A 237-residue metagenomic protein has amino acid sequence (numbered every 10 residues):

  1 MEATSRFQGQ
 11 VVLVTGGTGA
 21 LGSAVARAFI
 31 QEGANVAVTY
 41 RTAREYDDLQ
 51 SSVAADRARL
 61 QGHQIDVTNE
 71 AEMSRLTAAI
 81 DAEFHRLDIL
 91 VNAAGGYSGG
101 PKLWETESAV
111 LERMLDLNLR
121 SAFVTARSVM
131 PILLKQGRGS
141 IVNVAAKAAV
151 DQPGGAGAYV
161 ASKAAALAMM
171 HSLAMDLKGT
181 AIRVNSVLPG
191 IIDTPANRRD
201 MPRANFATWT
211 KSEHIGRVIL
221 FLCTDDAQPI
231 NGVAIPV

Functional and structural regions predicted by a protein language model:
T18-G19: Conserved glycine-rich cofactor-binding loop
E32-D48: Conserved glycine-rich Rossmann-like NAD(P)H-binding loop of the short-chain dehydrogenase/reductase
P101-L103, V110-L115: Substrate-binding pocket helix/loop in short-chain dehydrogenase/reductase
T106, Q152-V160, S172, N197: Active-site loop-to-helix junction immediately N-terminal to the catalytic Tyr of the SDR YXXXK motif in Rossmann-fold
A126, S162, M170: Active-site helix of classical SDR
A146: Residue(s) in the substrate-gating loop at a strand-loop-helix junction that position the organic substrate next
G179, S186, T194, R203-V237: C-terminal helical subdomain
